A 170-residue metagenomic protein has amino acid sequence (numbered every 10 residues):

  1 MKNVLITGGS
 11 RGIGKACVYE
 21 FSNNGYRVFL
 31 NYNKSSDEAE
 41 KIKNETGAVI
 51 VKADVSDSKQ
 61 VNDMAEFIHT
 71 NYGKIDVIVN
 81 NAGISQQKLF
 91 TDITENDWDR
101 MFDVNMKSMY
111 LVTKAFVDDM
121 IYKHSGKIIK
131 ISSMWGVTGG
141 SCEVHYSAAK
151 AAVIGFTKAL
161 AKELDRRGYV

Functional and structural regions predicted by a protein language model:
S10-G12: Conserved glycine-rich cofactor-binding loop
N24-A39: Conserved glycine-rich Rossmann-like NAD(P)H-binding loop of the short-chain dehydrogenase/reductase
A53-M64, E95: The beta1-alpha1 cofactor-binding region of Rossmann-like NAD(H)/NADP(H)-dependent oxidoreductases
L89-F90, D97-F102: Substrate-binding pocket helix/loop in short-chain dehydrogenase/reductase
T113, A149, T157: Active-site helix of classical SDR
D118, K162-R166: Alpha-helical segment proximal to the catalytic Tyr-Lys
S133: Residue(s) in the substrate-gating loop at a strand-loop-helix junction that position the organic substrate next
